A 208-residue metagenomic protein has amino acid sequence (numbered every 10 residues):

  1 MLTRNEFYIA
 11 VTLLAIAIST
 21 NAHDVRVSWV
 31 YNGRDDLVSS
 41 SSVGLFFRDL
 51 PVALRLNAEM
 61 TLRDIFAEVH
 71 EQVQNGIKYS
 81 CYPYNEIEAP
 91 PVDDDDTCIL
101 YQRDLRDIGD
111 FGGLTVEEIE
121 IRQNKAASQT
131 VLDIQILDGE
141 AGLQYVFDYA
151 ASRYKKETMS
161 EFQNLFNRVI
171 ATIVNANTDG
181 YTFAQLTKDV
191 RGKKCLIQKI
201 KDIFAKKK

Functional and structural regions predicted by a protein language model:
M1-I9, S19-E120, A151-S152, D179 (+2 more regions): His-Asp-centered acyl/peptidyl-transfer active-site segments
V11-T12, F166: Bilobed periplasmic-binding protein/Venus flytrap-like ligand-binding cleft at the lobe interface of extracytoplasmic
L14-S19, A53, V169-T172: Active-site catalytic microenvironments for nucleophilic, acid-base chemistry
H23-V30, E59-D64, N124-G192: Extended, hydrophobic beta-loop-alpha segments that form or line the acyl/peptidyl-thioester binding and transfer paths
Q102, N167, K188-K208: N-lobe entry segment of adenylate-forming
